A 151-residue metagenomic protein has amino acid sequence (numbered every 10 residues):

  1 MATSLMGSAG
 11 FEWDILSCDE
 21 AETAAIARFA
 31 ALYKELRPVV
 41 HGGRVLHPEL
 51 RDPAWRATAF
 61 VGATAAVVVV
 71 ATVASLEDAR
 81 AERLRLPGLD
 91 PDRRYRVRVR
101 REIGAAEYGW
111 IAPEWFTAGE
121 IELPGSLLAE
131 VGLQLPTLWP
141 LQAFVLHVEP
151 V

Functional and structural regions predicted by a protein language model:
M1-A106: Active-site-proximal substrate-binding groove within the catalytic cores of carbohydrate-active enzymes
S75-V151: C-terminal beta-sandwich/jelly-roll accessory domains of carbohydrate-active enzymes
